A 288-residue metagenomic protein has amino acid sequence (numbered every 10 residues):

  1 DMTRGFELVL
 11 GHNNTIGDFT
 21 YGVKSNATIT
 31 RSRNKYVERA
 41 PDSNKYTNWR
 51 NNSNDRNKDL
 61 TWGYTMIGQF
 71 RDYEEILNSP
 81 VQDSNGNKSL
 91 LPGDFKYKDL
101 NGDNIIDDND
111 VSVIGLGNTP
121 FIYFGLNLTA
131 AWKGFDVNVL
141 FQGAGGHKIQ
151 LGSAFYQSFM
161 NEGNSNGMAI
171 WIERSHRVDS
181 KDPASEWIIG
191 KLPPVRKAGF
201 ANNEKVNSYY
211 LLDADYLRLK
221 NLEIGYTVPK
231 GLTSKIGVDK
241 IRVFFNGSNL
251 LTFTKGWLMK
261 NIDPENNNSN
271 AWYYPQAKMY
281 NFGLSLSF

Functional and structural regions predicted by a protein language model:
D1-M2, F6, T15-G117, Y156-S158 (+3 more regions): Conserved small-residue
M2-F6, A27-R33, P120-F124, G143-G145 (+2 more regions): Transmembrane beta-barrel architecture of outer-membrane proteins
F6, G17-F19, G134-V137, G231-L232: Repeated loop/turn-to-beta-strand initiation elements of outer-membrane beta-barrel proteins
E7-V9, Y226, Q276-F288: Outer-membrane beta-barrel "beta-signal"
L8-L10, V23-S25, V139, V243-F245 (+1 more regions): Membrane-embedded beta-strand positions of outer-membrane beta-barrel proteins
H12-N14, A27-R33, W132-G134, G143-H147 (+4 more regions): Transmembrane beta-strands of outer-membrane beta-barrel pores
F19-T20, S32-E38, G146-G152, E162-G163 (+2 more regions): Outer-membrane beta-barrel proteins
A144-G237, I241-R242: Extracytoplasmic gating/loop element in the C-terminal half of outer-membrane beta-barrel translocons and assembly
